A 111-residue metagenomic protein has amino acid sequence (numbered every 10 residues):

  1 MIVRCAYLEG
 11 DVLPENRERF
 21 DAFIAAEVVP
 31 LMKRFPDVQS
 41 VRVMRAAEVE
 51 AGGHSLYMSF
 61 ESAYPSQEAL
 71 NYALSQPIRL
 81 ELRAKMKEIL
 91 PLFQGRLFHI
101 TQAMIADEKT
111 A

Functional and structural regions predicted by a protein language model:
I2-D11, V43-R79: Short, well-ordered beta-strand segments in beta-rich or mixed alpha/beta enzyme and ligand-binding folds
A6, R17, E108-A111: A broadly tuned "polar low-complexity/structure-edge" signature
Y7, F20-F23, Y64, F98: Aromatic side chains
L8, A26, F60, A106-D107: Intrinsic disorder/low-complexity signal
N16-V43, L80-I89: Short amphipathic alpha-helical segments
V28-L31, Y72, T101, A106: Amphipathic alpha-helical interaction segments
P36-D37, A69, H99: Generic signature of intrinsically disordered, low-complexity, basic-rich segments and short cationic peptides
R42-L56, R83-A111: Glycine-rich beta-strand-turn "strand-cap" elements at beta-sheet edges
